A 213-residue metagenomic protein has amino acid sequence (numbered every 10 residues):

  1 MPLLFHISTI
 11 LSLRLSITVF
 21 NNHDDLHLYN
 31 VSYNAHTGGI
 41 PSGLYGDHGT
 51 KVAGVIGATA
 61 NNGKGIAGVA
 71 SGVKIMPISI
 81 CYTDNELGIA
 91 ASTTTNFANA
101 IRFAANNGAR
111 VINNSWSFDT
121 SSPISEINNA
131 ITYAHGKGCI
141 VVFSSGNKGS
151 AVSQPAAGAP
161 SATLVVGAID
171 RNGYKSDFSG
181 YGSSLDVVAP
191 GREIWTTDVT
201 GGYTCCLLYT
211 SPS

Functional and structural regions predicted by a protein language model:
M1, L11-D119, N172, T196 (+1 more regions): Active-site core segment of subtilase-fold serine proteases
S8, P212-S213: Short, small-residue-biased leader/transition segments that mark boundaries at the very start of proteins
S12-T18, P77, G136-C139, P155-S211: Extracellular S/T/G-rich loop segment that most often corresponds to the catalytic His/Ser-adjacent loop
S121-S125, S150-Q154, Y174-D177: Extracytoplasmic/secreted cell-surface and envelope-processing proteins
P123-G138: Catalytic-core regions built around general acid/base machinery
G146: Active-site glycine-centered loops adjacent to acidic/histidine catalytic or metal-binding residues that shape
